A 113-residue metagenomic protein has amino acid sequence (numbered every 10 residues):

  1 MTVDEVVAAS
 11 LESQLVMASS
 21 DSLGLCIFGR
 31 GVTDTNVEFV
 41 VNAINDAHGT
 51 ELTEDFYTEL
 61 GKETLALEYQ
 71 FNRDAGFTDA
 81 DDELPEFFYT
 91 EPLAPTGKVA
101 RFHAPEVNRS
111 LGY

Functional and structural regions predicted by a protein language model:
M1-Y113: Extended C-terminal regions of large enzymes
